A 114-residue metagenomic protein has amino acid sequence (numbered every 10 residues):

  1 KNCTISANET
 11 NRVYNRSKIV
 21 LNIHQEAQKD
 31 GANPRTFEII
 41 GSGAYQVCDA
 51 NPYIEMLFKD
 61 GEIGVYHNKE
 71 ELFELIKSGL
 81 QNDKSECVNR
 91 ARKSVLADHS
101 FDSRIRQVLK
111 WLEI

Functional and structural regions predicted by a protein language model:
K1-I114: Catalytic binding pocket for nucleotide-activated donors in carbohydrate/polymer assembly enzymes
